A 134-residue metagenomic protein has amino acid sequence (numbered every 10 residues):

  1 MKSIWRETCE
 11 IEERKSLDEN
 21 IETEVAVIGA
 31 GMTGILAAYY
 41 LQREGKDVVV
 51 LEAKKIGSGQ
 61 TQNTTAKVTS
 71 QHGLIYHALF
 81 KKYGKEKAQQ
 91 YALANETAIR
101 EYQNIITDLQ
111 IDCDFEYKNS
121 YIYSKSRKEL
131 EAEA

Functional and structural regions predicted by a protein language model:
M1-V25, R43: Extreme N-terminal leader/targeting segments of oxidoreductases
N20-V50: N-terminal Rossmann-like FAD-binding beta1-loop-alpha1 element of flavoenzymes
Q60: Gly/Ser-rich oxyanion-binding loop with an adjacent helix/lid that shapes the negatively charged ligand pocket
N63-A94: Glycine-rich active-site loop/strand segments that organize a redox cofactor
K82-A134: Rossmann-like flavin
